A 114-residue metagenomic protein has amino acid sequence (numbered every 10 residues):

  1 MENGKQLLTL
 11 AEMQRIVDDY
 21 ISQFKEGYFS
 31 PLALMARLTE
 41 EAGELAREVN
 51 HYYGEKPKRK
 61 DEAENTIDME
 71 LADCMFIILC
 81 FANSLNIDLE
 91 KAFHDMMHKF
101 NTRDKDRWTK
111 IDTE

Functional and structural regions predicted by a protein language model:
M1-L71, M75-E114: Flexible "arm" and connector segments at domain edges
